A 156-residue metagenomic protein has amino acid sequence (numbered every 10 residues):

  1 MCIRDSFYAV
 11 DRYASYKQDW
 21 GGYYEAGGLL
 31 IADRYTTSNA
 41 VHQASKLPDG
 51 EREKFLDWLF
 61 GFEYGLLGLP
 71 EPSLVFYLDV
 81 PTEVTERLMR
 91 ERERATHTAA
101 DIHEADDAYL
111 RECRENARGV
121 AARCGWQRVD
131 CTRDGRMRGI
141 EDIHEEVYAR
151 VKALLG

Functional and structural regions predicted by a protein language model:
M1-I3: Short, small-residue-biased leader/transition segments that mark boundaries at the very start of proteins
F7-V10, R52-K54: Short, flexible loop segments at the rims of nucleotide/cofactor-binding pockets, characterized by
Y8-L30: Phosphate-binding/switch loop-helix module in NTP-utilizing enzymes
D19-Y23, F62, L66, V120 (+1 more regions): Hydrophobic helix-cap positions at the C-terminus of alpha-helices in RecA-like/P-loop ATPase nucleotide-binding cores
I31, L74-F76, Q127-V129: Hydrophobic/aromatic beta-strand patches that form the interior of the parallel beta-sheet core in alpha/beta enzyme
R34: Walker B catalytic acidic pair
T37-E115: A glycine- and Lys/Arg-enriched "phosphate-lid" helix/loop adjacent to the NTP-binding pocket of small-molecule kinases
E83-G156: NTP-dependent small-molecule kinase module
